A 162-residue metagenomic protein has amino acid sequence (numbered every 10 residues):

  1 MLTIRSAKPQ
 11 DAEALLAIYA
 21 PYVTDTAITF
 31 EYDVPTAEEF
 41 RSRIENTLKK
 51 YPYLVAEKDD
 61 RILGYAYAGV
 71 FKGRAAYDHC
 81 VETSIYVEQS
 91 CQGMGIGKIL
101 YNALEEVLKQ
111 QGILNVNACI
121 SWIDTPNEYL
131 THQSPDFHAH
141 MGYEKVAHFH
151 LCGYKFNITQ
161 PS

Functional and structural regions predicted by a protein language model:
T3, E82-Y86, N117-C119: Short aromatic/hydrophobic contact patches that present stacked aromatics for nucleic-acid/ligand binding
T3-L15: A short beta-loop-alpha structural element at the N-terminal edge of CoA-dependent acyl/N-acetyltransferase catalytic
A17-V34, T47: Helix-loop element at the rim of GNAT/NAT acetyltransferase active sites that forms part of the acceptor-substrate
Y32-S90, V107: Acetyl-CoA-dependent GNAT
Y51, Q160-S162: Short hydrophobic/aromatic beta-strand or adjacent loop that forms the aromatic wall/cage of a ligand/substrate-binding
G93-E106, H132-D136, H140: Conserved acetyl-CoA-binding loop-helix of GNAT-fold acetyltransferases
L108-L130: Conserved GNAT acetyl-CoA-binding A-motif
C119-S121, P135, A139-T159: Conserved catalytic-core motifs of GNAT/GCN5-like acyltransferases
